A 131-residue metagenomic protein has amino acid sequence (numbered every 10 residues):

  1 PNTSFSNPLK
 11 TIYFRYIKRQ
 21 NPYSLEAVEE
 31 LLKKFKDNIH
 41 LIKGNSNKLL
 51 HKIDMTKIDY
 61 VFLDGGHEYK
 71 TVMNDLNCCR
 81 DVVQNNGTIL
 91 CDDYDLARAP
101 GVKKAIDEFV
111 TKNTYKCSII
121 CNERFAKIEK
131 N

Functional and structural regions predicted by a protein language model:
P1-N131: S-adenosylmethionine/decaboxylated-SAM
